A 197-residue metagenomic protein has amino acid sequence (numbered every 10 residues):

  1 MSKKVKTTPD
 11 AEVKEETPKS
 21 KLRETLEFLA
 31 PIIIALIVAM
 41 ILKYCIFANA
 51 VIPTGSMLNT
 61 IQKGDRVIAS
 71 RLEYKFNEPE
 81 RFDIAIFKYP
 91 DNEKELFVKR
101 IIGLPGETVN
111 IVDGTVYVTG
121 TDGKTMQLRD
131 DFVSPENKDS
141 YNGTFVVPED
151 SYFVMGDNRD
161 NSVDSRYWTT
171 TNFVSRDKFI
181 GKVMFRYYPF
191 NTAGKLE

Functional and structural regions predicted by a protein language model:
S2-L26, I41, C45, A50 (+2 more regions): Soluble "head" domains of membrane/secretory-pathway proteins
T54-G55: Flexible, glycine/serine/threonine-rich loop segments and coil->beta-strand junctions that form periplasmic-facing
